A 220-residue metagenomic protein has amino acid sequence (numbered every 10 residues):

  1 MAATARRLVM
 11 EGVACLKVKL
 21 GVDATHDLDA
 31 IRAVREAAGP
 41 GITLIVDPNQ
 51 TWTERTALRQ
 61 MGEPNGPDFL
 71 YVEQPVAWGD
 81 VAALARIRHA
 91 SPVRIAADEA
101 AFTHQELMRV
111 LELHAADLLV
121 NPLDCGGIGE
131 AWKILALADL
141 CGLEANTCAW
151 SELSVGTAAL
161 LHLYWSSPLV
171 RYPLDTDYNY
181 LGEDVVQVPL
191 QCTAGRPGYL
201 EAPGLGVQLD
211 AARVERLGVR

Functional and structural regions predicted by a protein language model:
M1-S91: Metal-dependent enolase-superfamily TIM-barrel catalytic cores that perform enediolate-based chemistry
A2, L28, E54, W78-V81 (+4 more regions): Electropositive phosphate-/nucleotide-binding environments in soluble metabolic enzymes
G62, D68-Y71, G79-A96, A101-R196: Shared catalytic-loop signature of beta/alpha-barrel
Y180, D184-R220: C-terminal extensions of enzymes
